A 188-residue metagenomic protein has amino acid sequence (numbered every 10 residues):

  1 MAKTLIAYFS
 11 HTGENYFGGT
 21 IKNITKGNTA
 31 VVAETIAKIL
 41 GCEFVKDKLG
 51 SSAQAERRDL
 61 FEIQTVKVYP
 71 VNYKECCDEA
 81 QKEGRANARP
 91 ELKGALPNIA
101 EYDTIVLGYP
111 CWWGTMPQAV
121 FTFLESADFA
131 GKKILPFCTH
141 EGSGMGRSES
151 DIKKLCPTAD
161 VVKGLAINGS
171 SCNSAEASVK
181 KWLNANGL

Functional and structural regions predicted by a protein language model:
M1-T104, G114, F121, E125 (+1 more regions): N-terminal beta1-alpha1-beta2 submodule of the flavodoxin-like/Rossmannoid cofactor-binding fold
A2, A130-K133, T158-A159: A short helix->loop->beta-strand "cap" motif at the edges of active sites that frequently abuts
T12-E14, V66-V68, C111-G114, E141-G144 (+1 more regions): Solvent-exposed loop/turn segments at secondary-structure junctions within structured extracellular/periplasmic domains
I99, E125-G131, L155-C156: Short, conserved loop/helix-junction motifs that constitute active-site signature segments in enzyme catalytic cores
M116-V120, M145-S148, A175: Residues at alpha-helix caps and immediate loop-helix transition turns in enzyme cores, especially N- and C-cap
R147-C156: Short, aromatic/basic amphipathic alpha-helical patches
D160-L188: Glycine-rich phosphate/pyrophosphate-binding loop and the adjoining helix
